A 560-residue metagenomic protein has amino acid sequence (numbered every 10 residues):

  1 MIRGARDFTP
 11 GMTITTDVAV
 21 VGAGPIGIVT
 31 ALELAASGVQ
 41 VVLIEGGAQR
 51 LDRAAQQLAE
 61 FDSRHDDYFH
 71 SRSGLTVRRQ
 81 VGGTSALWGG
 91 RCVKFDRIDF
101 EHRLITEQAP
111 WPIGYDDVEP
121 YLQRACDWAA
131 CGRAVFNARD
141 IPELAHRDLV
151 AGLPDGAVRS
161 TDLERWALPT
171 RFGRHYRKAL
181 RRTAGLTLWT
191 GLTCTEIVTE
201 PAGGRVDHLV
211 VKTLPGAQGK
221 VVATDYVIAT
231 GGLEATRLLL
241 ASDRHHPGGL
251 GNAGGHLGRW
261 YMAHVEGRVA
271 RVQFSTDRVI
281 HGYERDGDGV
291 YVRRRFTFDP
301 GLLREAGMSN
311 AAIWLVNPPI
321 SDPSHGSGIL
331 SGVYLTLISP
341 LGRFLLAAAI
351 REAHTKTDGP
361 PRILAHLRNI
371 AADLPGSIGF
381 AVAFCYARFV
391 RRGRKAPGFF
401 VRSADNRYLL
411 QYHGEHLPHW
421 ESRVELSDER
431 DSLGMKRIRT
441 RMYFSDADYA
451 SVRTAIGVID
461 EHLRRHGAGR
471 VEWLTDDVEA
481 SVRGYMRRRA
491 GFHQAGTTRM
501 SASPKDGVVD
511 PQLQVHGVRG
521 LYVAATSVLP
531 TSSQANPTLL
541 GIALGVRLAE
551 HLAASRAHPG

Functional and structural regions predicted by a protein language model:
M1-V18, A36-S37, A554-G560: Extreme N-terminal leader/targeting segments of oxidoreductases
T16-L43: N-terminal Rossmann-like FAD-binding beta1-loop-alpha1 element of flavoenzymes
G24-P25, L233, V528: Residue-level detector of alpha-helix initiation sites
A36, Q49-R50, S71-G74, I197 (+5 more regions): Glycine-rich loop(s) and the adjacent beta-strand/alpha-helix scaffold that form part
F61-A138, H281, Q411, L417-D428 (+1 more regions): Redox-cofactor-proximal catalytic regions of oxidoreductases
S63, G254-L257, E266, A270-K436 (+4 more regions): FAD cofactor-binding and catalytic pocket of flavoenzymes
Y68, L104-I105, W111-V206: Conserved redox-cofactor binding core of oxidoreductases
W189-A202, R388-R423, L433-S532: A glycine-rich dinucleotide-binding beta-alpha-beta segment and adjacent secondary-structure elements that constitute
